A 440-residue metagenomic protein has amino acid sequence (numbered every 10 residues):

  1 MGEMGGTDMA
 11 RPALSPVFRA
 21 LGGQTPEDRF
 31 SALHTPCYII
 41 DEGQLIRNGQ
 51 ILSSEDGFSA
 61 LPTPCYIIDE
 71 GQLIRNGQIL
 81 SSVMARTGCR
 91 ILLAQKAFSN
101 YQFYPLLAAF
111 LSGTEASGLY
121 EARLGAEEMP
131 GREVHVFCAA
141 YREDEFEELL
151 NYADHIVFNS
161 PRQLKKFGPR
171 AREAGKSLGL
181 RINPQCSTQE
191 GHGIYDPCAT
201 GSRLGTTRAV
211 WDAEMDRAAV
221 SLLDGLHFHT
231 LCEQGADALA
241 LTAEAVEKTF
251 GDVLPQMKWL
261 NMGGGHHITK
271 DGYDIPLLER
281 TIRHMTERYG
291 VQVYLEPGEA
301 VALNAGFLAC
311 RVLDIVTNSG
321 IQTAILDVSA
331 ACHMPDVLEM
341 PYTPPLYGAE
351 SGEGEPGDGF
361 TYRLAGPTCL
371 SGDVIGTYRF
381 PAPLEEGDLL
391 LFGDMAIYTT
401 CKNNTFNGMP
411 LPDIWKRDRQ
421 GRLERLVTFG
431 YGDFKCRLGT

Functional and structural regions predicted by a protein language model:
G6-R11, P16-G49, F58-G131, F137-Y141 (+5 more regions): N-terminal capping/small domains of soluble enzymes
P36-C37, R90-L92, S112-G113, R132-H135 (+9 more regions): Structural motif
Q44, Q72, F98, E121 (+12 more regions): Short, glycine-/Ser/Thr-/acidic-enriched flexible segments
A60, R86-W259, T281: Active-site-proximal beta-alpha core segment in soluble small-molecule metabolic enzymes
A94, T230-L231, L260-T269, P297-A300: Glycine-rich beta-strand-to-loop/alpha-helix junction loops that act as flexible
A240-A245, D274-R280, C310, R379: Charged helix-capping and loop-helix junction motifs
T281, Q292, P297-T440: Charged (often Lys/Glu-rich) extended helix/loop segments that serve as interaction or gating elements
